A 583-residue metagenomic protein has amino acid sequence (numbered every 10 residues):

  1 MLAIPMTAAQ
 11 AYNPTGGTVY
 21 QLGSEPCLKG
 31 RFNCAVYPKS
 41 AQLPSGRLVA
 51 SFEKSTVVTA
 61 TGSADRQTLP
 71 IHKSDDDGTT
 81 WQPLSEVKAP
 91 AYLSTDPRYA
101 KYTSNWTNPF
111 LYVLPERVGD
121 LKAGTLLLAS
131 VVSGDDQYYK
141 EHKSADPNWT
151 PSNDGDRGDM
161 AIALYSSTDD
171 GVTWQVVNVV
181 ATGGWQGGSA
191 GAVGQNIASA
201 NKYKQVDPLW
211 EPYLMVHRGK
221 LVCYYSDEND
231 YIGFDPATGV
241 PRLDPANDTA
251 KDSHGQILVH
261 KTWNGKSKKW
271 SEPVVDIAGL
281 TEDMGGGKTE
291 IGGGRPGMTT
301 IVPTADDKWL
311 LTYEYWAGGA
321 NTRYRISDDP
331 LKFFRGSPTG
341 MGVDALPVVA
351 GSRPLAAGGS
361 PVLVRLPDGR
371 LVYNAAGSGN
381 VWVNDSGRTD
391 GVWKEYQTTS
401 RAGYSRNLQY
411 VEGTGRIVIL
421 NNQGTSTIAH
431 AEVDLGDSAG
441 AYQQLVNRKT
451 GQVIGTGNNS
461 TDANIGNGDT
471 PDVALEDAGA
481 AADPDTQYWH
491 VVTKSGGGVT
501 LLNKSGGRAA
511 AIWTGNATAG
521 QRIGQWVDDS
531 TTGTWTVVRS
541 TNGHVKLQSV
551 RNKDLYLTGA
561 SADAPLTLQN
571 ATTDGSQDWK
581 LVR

Functional and structural regions predicted by a protein language model:
M1-A11: Secretory targeting and sorting signals
Y12-V36, Q42-S104, V113-Y203, V216-E290 (+6 more regions): Beta-rich carbohydrate-recognition and catalytic domains
V36, T107, M160, W210-P212 (+1 more regions): Hydrophobic, lipid-facing positions within transmembrane beta-strands of outer-membrane proteins
P38, R295-T300, L355-V362, A402-Q409: Repeated scaffold domains used in trafficking and secretory/extracellular systems, primarily beta-propellers
V206, G293: Short, glycine/acidic-rich beta->alpha junctions
S405-R406, E412-N422, S561-Q569: Low-complexity, intrinsically disordered Gly/Pro/Thr-rich segments
A439-R583: Lectin-like carbohydrate-binding module/patch detector with strong preference for beta-trefoil
